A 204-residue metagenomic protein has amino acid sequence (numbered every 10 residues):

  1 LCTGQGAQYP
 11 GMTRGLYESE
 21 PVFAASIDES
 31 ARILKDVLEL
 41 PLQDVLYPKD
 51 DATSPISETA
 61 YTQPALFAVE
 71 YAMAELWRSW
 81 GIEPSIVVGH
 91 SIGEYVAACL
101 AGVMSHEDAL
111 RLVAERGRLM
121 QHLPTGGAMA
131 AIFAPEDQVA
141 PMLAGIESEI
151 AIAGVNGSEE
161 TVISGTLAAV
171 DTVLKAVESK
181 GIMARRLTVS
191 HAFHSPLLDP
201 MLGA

Functional and structural regions predicted by a protein language model:
L1-G145, N156, K180-L202: FabD-like malonyl-/acyl-CoA
E136, G165-V170: Helix N-cap motif at beta-to-alpha junctions
E149-A153: A short linear hydrophobic-aromatic micro-motif
E159-S164: A generic structural motif
V170-G181: Acidic-enriched catalytic cores of C-N bond-cleaving enzymes acting on peptides and small amides
